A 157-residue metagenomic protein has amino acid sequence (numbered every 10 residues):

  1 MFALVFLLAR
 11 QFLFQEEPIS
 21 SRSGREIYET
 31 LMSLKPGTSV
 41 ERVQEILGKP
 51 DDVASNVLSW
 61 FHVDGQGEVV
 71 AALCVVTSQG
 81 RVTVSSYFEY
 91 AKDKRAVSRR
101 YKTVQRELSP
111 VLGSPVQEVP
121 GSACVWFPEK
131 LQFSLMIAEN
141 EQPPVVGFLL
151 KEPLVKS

Functional and structural regions predicted by a protein language model:
F2-P120, N140-Q142, L149-S157: Short helix/turn-capping signatures at newly exposed starts of structured segments
H62-V63, W126-K130: Active-site beta-strand termini and strand-to-loop segments that position acidic
S122, E129-I137: Low-complexity, intrinsically disordered Gly/Pro/Thr-rich segments
